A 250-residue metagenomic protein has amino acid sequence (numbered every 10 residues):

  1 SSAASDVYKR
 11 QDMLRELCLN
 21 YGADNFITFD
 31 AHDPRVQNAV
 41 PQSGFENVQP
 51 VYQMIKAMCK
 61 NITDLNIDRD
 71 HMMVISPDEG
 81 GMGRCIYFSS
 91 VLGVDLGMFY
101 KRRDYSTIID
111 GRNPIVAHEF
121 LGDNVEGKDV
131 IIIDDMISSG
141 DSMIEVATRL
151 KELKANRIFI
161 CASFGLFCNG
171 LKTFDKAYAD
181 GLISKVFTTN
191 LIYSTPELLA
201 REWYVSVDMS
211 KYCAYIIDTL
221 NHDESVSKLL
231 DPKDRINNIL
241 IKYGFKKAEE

Functional and structural regions predicted by a protein language model:
S1-Y8: Short, small-residue-biased leader/transition segments that mark boundaries at the very start of proteins
S2, T28-V36, K101-Y105: Short connector loops at secondary-structure junctions
R10-Y21, V48-D68, S210-H222: Hydrophobic alpha-helical segments within soluble ligand-binding/sensing domains
N20-G22, K60-R201: PRPP/pyrophosphate-binding module of the type I phosphoribosyltransferase fold
F26, G44-N47, V74, L96-M98 (+1 more regions): Conserved beta-strand scaffold positions in the cores of enzyme catalytic domains, especially in NTP/NDP-utilizing
H32-Q53, I137: Glycine-rich phosphate-binding "P-loop"
P34, Q53-M54, D104-S106, S194 (+1 more regions): A short acidic, often aromatic-flanked loop/helix-cap motif at beta-alpha or helix-coil junctions that lines enzyme
N169-E250: Acidic, metal-coordinating catalytic segment for phosphate/diphosphate chemistry, firing primarily on the Nudix
